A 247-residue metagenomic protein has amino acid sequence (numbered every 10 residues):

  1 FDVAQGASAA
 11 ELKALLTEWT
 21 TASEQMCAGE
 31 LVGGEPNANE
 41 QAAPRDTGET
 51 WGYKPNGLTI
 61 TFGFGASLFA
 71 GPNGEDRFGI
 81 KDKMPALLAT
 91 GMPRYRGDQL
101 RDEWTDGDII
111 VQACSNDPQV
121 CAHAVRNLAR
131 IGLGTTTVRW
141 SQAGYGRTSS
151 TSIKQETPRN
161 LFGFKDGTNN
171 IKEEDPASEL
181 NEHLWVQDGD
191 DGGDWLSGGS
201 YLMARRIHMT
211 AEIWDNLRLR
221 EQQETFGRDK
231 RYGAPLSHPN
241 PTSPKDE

Functional and structural regions predicted by a protein language model:
F1-E247: Long, histidine/aromatic-enriched segments associated with O2/redox biology
